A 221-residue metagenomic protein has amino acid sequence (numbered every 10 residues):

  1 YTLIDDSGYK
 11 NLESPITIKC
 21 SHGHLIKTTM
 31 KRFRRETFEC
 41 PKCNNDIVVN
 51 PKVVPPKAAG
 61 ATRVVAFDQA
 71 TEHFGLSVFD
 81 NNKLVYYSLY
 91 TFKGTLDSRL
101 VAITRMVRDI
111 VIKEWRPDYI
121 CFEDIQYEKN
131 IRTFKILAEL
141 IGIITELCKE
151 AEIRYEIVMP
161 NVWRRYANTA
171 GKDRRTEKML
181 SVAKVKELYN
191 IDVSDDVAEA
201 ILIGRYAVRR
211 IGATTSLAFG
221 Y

Functional and structural regions predicted by a protein language model:
Y1-P55: Functional cation/ligand-contacting sites centered on basic and imidazole/sulfhydryl donors
K52-Y221: Phosphate- and other anionic-substrate recognition elements at nucleic-acid/protein interfaces
